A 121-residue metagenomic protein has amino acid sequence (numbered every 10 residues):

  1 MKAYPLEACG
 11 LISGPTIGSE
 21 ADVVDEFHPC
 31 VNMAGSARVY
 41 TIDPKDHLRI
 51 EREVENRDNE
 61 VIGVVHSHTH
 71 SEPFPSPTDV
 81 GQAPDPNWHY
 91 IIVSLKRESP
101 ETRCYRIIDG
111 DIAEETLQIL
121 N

Functional and structural regions predicted by a protein language model:
M1-V61, H70-N121: Conserved beta-strand-loop surface patch within small alpha/beta domains used for substrate/adaptor or ligand engagement
S67: Short, well-ordered beta-to-alpha junction loops that form the rim of enzyme active sites and present histidine/acidic
